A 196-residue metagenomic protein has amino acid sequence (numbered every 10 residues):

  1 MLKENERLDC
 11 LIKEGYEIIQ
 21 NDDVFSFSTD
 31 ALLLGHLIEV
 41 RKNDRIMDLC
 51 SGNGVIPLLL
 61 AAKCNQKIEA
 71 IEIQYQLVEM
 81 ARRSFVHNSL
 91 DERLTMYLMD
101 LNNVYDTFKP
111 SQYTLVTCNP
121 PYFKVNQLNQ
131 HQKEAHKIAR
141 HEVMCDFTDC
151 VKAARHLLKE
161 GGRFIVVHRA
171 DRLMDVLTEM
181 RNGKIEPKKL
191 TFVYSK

Functional and structural regions predicted by a protein language model:
L2-R41: Class I SAM-dependent transferase core
I18, L94-M96, P187: Generic structural signal for residues in well-ordered beta-strands
Q20, L98-M99, H168, T191: Short loop/edge segments at beta-strand edges and connector loops that shape dinucleotide/nucleotide cofactor-binding
L37-C118, F123-N129: Conserved SAM/SAH cofactor-binding pocket of Class I
P120-D149: Mobile active-site "lid"/loop adjacent to the S-adenosyl-L-methionine
M144-S195: Conserved Class I SAM-dependent methyltransferase catalytic core
